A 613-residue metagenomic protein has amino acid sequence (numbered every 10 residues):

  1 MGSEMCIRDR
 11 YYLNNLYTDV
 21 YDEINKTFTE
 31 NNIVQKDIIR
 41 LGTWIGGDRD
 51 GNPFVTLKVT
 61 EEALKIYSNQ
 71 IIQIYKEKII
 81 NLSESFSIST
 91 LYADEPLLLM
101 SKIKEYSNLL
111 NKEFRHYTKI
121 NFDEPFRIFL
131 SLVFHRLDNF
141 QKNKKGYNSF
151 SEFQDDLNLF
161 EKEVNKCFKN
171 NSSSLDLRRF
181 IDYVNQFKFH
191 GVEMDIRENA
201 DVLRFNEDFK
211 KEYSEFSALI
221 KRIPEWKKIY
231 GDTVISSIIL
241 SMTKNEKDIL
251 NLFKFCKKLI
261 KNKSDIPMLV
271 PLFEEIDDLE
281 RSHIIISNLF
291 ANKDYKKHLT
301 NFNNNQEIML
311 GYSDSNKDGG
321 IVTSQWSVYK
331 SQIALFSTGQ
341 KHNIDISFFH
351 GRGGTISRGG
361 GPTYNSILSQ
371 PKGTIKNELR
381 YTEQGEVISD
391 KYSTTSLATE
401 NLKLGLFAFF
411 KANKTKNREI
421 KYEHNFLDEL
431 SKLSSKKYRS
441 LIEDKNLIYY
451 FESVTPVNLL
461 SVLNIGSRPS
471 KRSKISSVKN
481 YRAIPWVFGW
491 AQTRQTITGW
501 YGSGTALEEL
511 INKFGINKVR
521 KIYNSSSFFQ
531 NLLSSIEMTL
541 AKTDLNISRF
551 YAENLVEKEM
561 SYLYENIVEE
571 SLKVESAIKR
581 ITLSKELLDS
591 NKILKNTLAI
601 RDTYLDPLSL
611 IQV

Functional and structural regions predicted by a protein language model:
G2-I7: Short, small-residue-biased leader/transition segments that mark boundaries at the very start of proteins
Y11-N14, T18, D22, Q35 (+19 more regions): Conserved structured core elements
Y12-T27, I74, K78-S85, L159-E163 (+14 more regions): Generic, well-ordered alpha-helical scaffold segments in large soluble proteins
V20, T27-N31, D37-T56, N111-V270 (+1 more regions): Structured, charged N-terminal subsegments at the starts of enzyme catalytic cores and at intra-chain domain/subunit
E23-Q35, L91-D94, S172-F180, E193-N199 (+5 more regions): Short coil/turn segments at secondary-structure boundaries
V55-E84, L259-K436: Catalytic or ion-translocation cores adjacent to nucleophile or general acid/base/metal-coordination motifs in diverse
T60, L64, S68-L137, Q141: Conserved functional hotspot residues or short segments at active or partner-binding sites across diverse domains
H190, D195-R197, F205, S217-K221 (+7 more regions): Acidic, glycine-enriched catalytic cores built around paired aspartates
